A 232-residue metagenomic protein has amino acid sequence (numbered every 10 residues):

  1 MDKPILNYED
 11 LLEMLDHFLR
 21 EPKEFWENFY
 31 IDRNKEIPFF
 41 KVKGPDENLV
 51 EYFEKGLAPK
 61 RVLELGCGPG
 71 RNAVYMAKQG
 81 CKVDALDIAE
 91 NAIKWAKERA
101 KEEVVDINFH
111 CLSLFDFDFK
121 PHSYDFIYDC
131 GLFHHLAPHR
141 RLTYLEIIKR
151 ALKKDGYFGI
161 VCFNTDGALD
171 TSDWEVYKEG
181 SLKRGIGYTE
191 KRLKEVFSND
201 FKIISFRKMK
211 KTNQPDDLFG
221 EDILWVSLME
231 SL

Functional and structural regions predicted by a protein language model:
M1-L57, R61-L65, P69-F119, L136-I147 (+2 more regions): Class I (Rossmann-like) S-adenosyl-L-methionine-dependent methyltransferase catalytic domain, capturing the SAM-binding
F119-I127: A short acidic, Gly/Pro-enriched loop at the edge of an enzyme's catalytic core that lines a small-molecule cofactor
D129-C130, V161: Short beta-strands and strand-loop turn motifs
G131-H135: Short catalytic micro-motifs in class I SAM-dependent methyltransferases
